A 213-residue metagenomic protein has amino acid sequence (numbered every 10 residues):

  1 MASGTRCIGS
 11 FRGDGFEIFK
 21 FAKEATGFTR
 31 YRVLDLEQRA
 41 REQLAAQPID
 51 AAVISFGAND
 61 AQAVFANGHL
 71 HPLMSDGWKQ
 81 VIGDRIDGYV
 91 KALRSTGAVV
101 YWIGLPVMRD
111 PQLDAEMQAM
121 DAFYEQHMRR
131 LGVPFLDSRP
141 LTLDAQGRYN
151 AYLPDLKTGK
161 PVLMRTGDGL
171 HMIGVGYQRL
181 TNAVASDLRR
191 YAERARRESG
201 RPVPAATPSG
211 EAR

Functional and structural regions predicted by a protein language model:
M1-V81: Conserved SGNH/GDSL esterase-like catalytic core that processes O-acyl groups on lipids and polysaccharides
S3, C7, R32, L36 (+8 more regions): Stable alpha-helical elements in mature extracytoplasmic
S10-D14, E42-Q47, S55, Y89-V99 (+3 more regions): Structured segments of extracytoplasmic/periplasmic soluble domains in secreted or envelope-associated proteins
E17-A22, D50-F56, V99-G104, P134-D137 (+1 more regions): Structural recognition of the beta-strand scaffold that forms the well-ordered cores of secreted hydrolase catalytic
A25-R30, P72-Q80, Y89-V90, V107-A115 (+1 more regions): Second-shell loop/turn segments in exported
S55-A61, F65, Y89-D121, P140: Active-site segments of SGNH/GDSL-like serine hydrolases that catalyze O-acetyl group transfer/hydrolysis on lipids
A66-L70, G104, P161-R165: A short small-residue
V107-R213: Catalytic His-Asp segment of secreted/periplasmic serine-dependent ester chemistry enzymes
